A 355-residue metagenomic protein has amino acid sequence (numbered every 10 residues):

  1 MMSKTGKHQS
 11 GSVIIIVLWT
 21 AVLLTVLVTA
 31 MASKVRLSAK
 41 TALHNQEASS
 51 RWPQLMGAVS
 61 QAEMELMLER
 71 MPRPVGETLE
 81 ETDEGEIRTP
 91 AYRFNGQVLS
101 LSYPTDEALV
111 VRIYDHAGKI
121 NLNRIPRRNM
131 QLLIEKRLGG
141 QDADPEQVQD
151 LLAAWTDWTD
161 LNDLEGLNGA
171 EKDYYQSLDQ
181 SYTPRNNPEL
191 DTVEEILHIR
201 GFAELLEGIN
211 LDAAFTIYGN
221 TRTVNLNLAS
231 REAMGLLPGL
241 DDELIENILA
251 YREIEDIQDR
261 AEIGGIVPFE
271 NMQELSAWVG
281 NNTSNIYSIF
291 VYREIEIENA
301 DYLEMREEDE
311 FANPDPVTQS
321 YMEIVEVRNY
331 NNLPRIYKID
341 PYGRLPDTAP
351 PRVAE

Functional and structural regions predicted by a protein language model:
M2-S3, S12-V22, V26-E355: Compositionally biased linear targeting/interaction segments
